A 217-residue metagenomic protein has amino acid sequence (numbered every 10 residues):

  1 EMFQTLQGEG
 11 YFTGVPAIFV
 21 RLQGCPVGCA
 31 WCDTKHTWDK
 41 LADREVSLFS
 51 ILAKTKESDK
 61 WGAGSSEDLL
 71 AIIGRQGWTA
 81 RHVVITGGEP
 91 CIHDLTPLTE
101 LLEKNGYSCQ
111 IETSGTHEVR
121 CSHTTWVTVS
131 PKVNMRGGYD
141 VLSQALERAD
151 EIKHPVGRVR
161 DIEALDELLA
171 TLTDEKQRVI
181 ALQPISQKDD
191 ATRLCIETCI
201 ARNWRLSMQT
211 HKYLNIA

Functional and structural regions predicted by a protein language model:
E1-W38: N-terminal pre-triad scaffold of radical SAM enzymes
F3, S66-L70, I162: Short, well-ordered alpha-helical scaffold segments within catalytic/effector domains
Q4, G14, G77-W78, R193: Generic hydrophobic-segment detector
R21, T86-G87, Q209: A secondary-structure boundary/capping signal
W31-T125: Conserved Radical SAM active-site core
T79-H82, C91-A217: Conserved AdoMet/S-adenosylmethionine-binding subsite of the radical SAM
